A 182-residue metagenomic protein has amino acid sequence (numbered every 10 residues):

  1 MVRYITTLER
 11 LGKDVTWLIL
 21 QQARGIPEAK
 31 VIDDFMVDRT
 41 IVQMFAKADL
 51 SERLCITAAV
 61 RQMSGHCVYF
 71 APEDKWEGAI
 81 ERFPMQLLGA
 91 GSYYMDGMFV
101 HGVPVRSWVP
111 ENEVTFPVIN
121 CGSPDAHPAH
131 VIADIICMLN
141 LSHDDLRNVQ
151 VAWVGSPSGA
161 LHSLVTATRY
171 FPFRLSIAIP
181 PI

Functional and structural regions predicted by a protein language model:
M1-L54, A126: Positively charged, low-complexity intrinsically disordered leader regions
L8, Q22-A23, M44-K47, H101-V103 (+3 more regions): Fold-independent oxyanion-binding glycine-rich loops and adjacent beta-strand/coil segments at enzyme active sites
L11, I19-A29, M63, M138-D144 (+1 more regions): Change "in soluble alpha/beta enzymes" to "in soluble alpha/beta proteins
L11-T16, G25-E28, E111-A126, D144-V149: Short secondary-structure transition/capping segments
R24, L88-G89, T166: Surface-exposed alpha-helical segments enriched in charged/polar residues
D34-L139: Phosphate/diphosphate ligand-binding glycine-rich loop within oxidoreductases
A46-A58, S64, L139-I182: Glycine-rich phosphate/diphosphate-binding loop of Rossmann-like nucleotide-binding domains
